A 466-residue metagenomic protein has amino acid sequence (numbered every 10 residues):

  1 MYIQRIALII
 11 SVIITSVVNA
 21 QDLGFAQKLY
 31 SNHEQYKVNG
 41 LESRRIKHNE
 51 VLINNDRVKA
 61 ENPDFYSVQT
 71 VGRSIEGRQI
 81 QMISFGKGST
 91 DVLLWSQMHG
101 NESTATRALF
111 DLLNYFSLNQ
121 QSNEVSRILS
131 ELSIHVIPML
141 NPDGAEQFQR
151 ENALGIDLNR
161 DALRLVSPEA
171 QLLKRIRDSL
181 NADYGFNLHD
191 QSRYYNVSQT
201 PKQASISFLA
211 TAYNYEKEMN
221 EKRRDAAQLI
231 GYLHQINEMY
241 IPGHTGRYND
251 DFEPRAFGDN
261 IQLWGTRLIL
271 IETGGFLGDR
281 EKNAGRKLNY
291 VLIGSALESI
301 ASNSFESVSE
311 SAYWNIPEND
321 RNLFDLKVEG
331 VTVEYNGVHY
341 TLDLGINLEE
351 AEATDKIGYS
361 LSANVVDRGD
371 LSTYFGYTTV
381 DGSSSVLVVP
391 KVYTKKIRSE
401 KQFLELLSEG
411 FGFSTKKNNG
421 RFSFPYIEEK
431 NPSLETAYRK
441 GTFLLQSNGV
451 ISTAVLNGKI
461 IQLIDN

Functional and structural regions predicted by a protein language model:
M1-D22: Bacterial Sec-dependent N-terminal signal peptides
I3, Q21-R45, L209-N466: C-terminal accessory segments enriched in acidic
D22-E76: Short glycine- and acidic-rich boundary segments immediately preceding or forming the N-terminal edge of structured
S67-V71, Q121-S126, H244-D250: Surface-exposed patches in mature extracellular/periplasmic domains of secreted proteins
V68, M82, V136, G185 (+1 more regions): Conserved beta-strand scaffold positions in the cores of enzyme catalytic domains, especially in NTP/NDP-utilizing
R73-Q81, I137: N-terminal short beta-loop-beta anion/metal-coordinating cradle
M82-S89: Short beta-strand-to-loop junctions in surface cap/lid or active-site-entrance loops
S89-L93, M98, S103-G243, Q262: Active-site/substrate-binding loop(s) of hydrolase catalytic cores
